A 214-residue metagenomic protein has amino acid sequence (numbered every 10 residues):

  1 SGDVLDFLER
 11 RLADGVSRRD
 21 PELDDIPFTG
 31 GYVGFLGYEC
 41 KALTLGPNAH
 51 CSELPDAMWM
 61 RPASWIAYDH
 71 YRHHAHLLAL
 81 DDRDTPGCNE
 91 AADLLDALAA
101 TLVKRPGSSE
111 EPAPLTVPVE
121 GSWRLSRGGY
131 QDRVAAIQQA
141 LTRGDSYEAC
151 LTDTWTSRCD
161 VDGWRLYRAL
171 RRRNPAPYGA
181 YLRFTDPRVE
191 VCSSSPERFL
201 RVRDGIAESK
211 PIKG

Functional and structural regions predicted by a protein language model:
S1-G214: Extended alpha-helical targeting/anchoring segments, especially N-terminal organellar/secretory targeting helices
